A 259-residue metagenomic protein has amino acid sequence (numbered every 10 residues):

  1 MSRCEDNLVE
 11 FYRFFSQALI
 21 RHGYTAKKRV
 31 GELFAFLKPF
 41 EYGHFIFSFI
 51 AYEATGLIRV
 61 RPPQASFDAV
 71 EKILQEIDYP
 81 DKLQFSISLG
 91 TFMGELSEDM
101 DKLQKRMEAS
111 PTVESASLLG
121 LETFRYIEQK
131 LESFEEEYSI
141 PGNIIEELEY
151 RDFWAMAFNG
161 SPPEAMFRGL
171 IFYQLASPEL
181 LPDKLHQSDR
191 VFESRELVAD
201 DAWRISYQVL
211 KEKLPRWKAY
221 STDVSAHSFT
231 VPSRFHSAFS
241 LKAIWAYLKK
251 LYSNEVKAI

Functional and structural regions predicted by a protein language model:
S2-Y12, K28-I259: Intrinsically disordered, low-complexity regulatory regions enriched in serine/threonine/proline and acidic residues
I20-R29: Short secondary-structure junctions
